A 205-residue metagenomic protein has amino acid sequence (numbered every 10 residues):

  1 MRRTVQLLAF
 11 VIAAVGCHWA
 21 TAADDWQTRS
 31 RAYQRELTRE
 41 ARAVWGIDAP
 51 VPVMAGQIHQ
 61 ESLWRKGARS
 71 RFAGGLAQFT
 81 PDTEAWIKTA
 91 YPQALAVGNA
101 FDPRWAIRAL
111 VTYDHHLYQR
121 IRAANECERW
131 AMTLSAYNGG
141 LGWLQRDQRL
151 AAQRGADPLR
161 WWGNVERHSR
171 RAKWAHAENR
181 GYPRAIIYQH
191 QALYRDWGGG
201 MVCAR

Functional and structural regions predicted by a protein language model:
M1-L8: Bacterial N-terminal signal peptides that target proteins for export
L8-G16: Bacterial N-terminal signal peptides
A20-E36, A43-W45, D82-R205: Non-catalytic cell-wall polysaccharide-engagement segments
T38, R42, I58-H59: Short amphipathic alpha-helical segments enriched in leucine
W45-D48, G67-A68: Short secondary-structure boundary/capping segments within folded domains
A49-V53, H59, R71-G74, W130: Extracytoplasmic
H59-T83, G140, I186: Cell-wall polysaccharide-cleaving catalytic domain and substrate-binding groove, primarily in peptidoglycan/chitin
